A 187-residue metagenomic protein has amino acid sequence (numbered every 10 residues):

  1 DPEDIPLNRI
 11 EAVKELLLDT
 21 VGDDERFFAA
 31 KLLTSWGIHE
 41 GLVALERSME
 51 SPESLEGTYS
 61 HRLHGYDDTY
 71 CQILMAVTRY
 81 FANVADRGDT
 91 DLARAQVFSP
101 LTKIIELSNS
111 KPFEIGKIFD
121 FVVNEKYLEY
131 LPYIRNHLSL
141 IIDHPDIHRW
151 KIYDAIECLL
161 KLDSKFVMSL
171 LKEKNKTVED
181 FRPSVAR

Functional and structural regions predicted by a protein language model:
D1-I5, R26-W36, T58-D89, I115-E125 (+2 more regions): Structural detector for internal amphipathic alpha-helices that build alpha-solenoid repeat scaffolds
D4-L18, I38-T58, V84-I104, Y127-L140 (+1 more regions): Amphipathic alpha-helical scaffolding segments comprising HEAT/armadillo-like alpha-solenoid repeats
L18-D19, T34-S35, E106-N109, V123 (+1 more regions): Alpha-solenoid HEAT/Armadillo repeat architecture
V21-G22, P52-L55, S108-P112, P145: Short inter-helical turns and helix N-cap capping residues of alpha-solenoid HEAT/ARM repeat scaffolds
Y66-Y70, R94, S108-P112: Short capping loops/turns at secondary-structure boundaries
T102-E129: Ampipathic, surface-exposed secondary-structure segments
P112-F113, F121, Y133, I141-P145: A C-terminal-region feature
I147-R187: Eukaryotic acidic, Ser/Thr-rich intrinsically disordered low-complexity regions
